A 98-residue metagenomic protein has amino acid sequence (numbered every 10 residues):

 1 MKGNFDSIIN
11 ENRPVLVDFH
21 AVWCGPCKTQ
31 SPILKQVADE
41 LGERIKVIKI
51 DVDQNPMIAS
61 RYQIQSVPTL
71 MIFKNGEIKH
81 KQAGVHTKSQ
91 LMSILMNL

Functional and structural regions predicted by a protein language model:
M1-P14: A short beta-strand-turn-helix
N12-R13, H20-W23, S66: Short pre-active-site segment immediately N-terminal to redox-active cysteine/selenocysteine motifs in thiol-based
L16-V17, V47, L70: Hydrophobic beta-strand anchors of alpha/beta hydrolase catalytic cores
C24-C27, L70: The canonical Cys-X-X-Cys-His
K28-L41: Typically the conserved alpha-helix immediately C-terminal to a functionally engaged Cys/Sec in thioredoxin-like
V52-I58: Structural microenvironment flanking redox-active thiols in thiol-disulfide oxidoreductases
Q63-M71: Structural micro-motif
K74-L98: Non-catalytic, surface beta->alpha helical segment in thiol-disulfide oxidoreductase systems
